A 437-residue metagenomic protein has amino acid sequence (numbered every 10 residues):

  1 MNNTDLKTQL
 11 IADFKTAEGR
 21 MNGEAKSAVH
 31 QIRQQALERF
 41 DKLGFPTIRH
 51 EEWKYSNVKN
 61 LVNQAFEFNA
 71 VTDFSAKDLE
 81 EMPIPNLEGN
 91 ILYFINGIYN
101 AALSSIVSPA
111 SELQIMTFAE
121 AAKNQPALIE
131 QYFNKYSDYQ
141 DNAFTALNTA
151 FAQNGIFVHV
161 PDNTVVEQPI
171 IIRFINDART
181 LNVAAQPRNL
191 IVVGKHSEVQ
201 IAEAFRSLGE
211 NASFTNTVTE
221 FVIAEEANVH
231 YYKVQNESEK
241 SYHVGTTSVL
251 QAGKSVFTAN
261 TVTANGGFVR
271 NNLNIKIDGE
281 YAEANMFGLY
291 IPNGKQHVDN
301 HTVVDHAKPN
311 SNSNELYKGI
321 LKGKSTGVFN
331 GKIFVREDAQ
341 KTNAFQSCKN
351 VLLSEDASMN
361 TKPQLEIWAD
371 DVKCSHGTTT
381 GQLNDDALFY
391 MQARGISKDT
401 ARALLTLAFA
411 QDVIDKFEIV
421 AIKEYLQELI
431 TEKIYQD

Functional and structural regions predicted by a protein language model:
M1-V218, E225-N228: Short, low-to-moderate order helix/coil transition modules at the start of elongated helical scaffolds
I129-I396, A410-D437: Conserved beta-strand/loop scaffold segments within soluble protein domains that form the structured core and edges
